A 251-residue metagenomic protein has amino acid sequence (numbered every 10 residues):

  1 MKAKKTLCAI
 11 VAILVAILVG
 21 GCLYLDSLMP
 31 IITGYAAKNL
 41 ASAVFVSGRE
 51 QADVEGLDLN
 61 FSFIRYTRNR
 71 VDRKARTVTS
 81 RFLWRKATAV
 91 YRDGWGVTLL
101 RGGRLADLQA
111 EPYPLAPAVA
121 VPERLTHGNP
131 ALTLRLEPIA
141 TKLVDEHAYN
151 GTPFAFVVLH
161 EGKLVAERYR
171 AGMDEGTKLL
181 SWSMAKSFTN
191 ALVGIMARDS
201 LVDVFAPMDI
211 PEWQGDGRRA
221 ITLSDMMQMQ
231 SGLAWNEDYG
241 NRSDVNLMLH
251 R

Functional and structural regions predicted by a protein language model:
M1-S27: N-terminal Sec-pathway targeting helices
S27-R49: Alpha-helical transmembrane signal-anchor/signal-peptide segments
G34, V46-G94, G102: Membrane-embedded, hydrophobic transmembrane alpha-helices
T79-S80, E137-M173: A short, well-structured edge-of-sheet supersecondary motif
R81-A148: Non-catalytic propeptide/linker segments at domain boundaries
E161-G162, L179-F205, M226: Active-site SXXK
R198-A234, D238: Active-site helix/loop module of the DD-peptidase/beta-lactamase fold, centered on the serine-lysine SxxK catalytic
S231, W235-R251: A small/polar active-site loop signature that marks catalytic segments
